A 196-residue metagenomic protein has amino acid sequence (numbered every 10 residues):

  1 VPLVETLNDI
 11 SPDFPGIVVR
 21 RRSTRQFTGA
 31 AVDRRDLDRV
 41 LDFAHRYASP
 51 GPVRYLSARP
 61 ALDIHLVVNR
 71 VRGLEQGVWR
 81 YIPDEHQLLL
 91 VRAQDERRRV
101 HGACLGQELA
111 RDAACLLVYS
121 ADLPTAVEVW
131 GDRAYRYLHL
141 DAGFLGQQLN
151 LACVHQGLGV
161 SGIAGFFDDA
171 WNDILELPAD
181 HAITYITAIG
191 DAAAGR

Functional and structural regions predicted by a protein language model:
V1-C115: N-terminal amphipathic, basic helical "cap/leader" segment at the start of enzyme domains
T6, I186-R196: C-terminal helix-cap and adjacent tail motif
V40, I64, L117, R133-D173: Small-aliphatic-rich amphipathic alpha-helix that forms the alpha element of a beta-alpha
H45, S49, N69, D122-T125 (+4 more regions): Hydrophobic alpha-helix feature that most strongly marks membrane-spanning transmembrane helices and their immediate
R59-A61, E75, D112-L116, G146-Q148 (+2 more regions): Active-site lining segments that contact anionic ligands and/or coordinate catalytic metals
N69-R72, E85-H86, D95-E96, D122-T125 (+2 more regions): Short, glycine-/Ser/Thr-/acidic-enriched flexible segments
E75-V78, E128-G131, R196: Short conserved micro-motifs at the rims of enzyme active sites and ligand-binding pockets
Q107-Y135: Active-site-adjacent "gating/activation" loops or surface patches in catalytic cores
